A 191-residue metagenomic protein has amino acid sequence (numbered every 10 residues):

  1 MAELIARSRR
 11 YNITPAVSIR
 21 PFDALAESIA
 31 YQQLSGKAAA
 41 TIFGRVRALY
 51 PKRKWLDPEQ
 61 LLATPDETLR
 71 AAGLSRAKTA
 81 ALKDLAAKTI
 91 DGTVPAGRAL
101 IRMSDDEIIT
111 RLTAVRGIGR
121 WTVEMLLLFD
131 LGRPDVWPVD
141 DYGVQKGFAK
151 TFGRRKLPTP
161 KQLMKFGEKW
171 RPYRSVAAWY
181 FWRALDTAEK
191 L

Functional and structural regions predicted by a protein language model:
M1-M103, K165-L191: N-terminal polyanion-binding entry modules of DNA glycosylases/AP lyases and select other DNA-binding proteins
A30, S104-A149: Catalytic DNA-binding helix-loop module of base-excision-repair DNA glycosylases/AP lyases
L34, L131, F152-G153, L185: Hydrophobic/aromatic-lined pockets within catalytic cores
L49, L85-G92, R111, V115 (+2 more regions): Mid-sequence acidic-hydrophobic segments that form the walls of catalytic/ligand-binding cavities or oligomerization
D141-E168: C-terminal end-helix/capping segment
